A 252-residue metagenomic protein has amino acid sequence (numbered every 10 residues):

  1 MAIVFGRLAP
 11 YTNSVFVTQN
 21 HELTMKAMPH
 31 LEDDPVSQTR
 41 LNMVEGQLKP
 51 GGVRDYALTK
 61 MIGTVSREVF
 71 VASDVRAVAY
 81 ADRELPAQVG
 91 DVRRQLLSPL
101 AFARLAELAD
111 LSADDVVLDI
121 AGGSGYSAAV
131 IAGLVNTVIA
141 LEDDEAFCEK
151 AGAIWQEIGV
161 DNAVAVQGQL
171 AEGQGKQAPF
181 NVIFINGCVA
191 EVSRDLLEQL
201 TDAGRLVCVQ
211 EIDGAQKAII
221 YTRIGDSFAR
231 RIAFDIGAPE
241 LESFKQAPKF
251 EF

Functional and structural regions predicted by a protein language model:
Y11, N20-L41, E157, F180 (+2 more regions): SAM/dcSAM-binding transferase cores
H21-L118, F147-E149, D226-R230, F234-E240: Class I SAM-dependent transferase core
G90-F102, I154-G159, D202-Q210, Q246-E251: Hydrophobic transmembrane alpha-helix bundles
A106-A229: Conserved nucleotide-cofactor-binding alpha/beta core module
